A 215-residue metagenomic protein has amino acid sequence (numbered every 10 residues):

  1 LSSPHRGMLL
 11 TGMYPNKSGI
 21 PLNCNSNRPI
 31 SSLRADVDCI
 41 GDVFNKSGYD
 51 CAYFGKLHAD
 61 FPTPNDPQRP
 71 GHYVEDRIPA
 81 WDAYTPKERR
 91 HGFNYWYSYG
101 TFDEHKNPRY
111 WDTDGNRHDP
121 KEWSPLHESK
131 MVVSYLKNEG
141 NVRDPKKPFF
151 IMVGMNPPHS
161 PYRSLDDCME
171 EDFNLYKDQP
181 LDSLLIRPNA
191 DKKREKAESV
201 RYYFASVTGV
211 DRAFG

Functional and structural regions predicted by a protein language model:
L1-G215: Formylglycine-dependent sulfatase
